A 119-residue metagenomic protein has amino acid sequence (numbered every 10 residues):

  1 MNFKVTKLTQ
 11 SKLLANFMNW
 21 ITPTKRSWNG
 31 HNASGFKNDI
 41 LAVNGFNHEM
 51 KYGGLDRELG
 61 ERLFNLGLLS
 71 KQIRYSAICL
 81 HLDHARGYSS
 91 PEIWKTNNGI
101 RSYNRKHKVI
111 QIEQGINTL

Functional and structural regions predicted by a protein language model:
N2-G35: A recurrent flexible, glycine/aromatic-enriched loop bordering the glycosyltransferase active site that acts as
N32, K71-Q72: A residue-level structural signature of the nucleotidyltransferase/glycosyltransferase Rossmann-like core
F36, N44-K51: Conserved nucleotide-sugar donor-binding catalytic segment
Y52-L59: Acidic donor-binding loop at a coil-to-helix junction in glycosyltransferase catalytic cores that engages
L63-F64: Hydrophobic residues within well-ordered alpha-helices
I73-S90: Active-site donor/metal-binding and catalytic loop motifs of nucleotide-sugar-dependent glycosylation enzymes
A77, S90-N117: Catalytic core of nucleotide-sugar-dependent glycosyltransferases
